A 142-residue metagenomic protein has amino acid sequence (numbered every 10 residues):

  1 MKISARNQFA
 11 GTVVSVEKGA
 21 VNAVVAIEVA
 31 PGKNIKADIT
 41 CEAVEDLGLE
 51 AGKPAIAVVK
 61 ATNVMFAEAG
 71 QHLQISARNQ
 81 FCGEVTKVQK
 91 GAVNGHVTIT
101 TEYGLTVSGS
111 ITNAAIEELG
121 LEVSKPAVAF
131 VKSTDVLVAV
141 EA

Functional and structural regions predicted by a protein language model:
K2-A10, S15, K33-N34, C41-G95 (+2 more regions): Glycine/charge-rich catalytic "coupling/switch" loops of P-loop NTPases
A20-A26, A92-T98: Short aromatic-glycine-enriched beta-strand elements
A26-K36, T98-V107: Short, basic/aromatic beta-hairpin or loop at an interaction surface
S110: C-terminal binding/interaction regions
